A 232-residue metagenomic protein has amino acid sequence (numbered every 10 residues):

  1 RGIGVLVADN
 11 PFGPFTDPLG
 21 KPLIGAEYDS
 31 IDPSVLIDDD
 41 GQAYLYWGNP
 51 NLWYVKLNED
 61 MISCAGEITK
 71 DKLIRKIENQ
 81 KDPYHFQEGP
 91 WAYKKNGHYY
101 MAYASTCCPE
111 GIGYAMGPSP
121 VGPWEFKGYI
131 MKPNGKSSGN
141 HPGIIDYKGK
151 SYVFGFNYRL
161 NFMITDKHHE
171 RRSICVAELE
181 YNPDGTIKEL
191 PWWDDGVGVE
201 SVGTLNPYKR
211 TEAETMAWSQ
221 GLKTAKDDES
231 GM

Functional and structural regions predicted by a protein language model:
R1-K226: Carbohydrate-active catalytic/glycan-binding domains of CAZyme proteins, especially the secreted or lumenal ectodomains
E229-M232: Short beta-strands within extracellular/lumenal beta-sheet-rich domains
